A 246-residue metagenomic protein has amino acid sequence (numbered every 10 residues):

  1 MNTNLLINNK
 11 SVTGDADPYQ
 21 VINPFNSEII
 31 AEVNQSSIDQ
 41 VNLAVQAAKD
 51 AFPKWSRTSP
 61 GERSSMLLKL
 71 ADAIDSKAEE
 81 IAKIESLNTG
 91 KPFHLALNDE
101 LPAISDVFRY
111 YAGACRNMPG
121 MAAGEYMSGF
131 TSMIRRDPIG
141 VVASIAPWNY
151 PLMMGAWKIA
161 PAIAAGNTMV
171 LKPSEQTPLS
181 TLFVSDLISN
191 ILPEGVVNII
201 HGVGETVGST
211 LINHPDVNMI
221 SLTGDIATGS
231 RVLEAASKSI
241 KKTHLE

Functional and structural regions predicted by a protein language model:
M1-E32, S65, K69, G120-I145 (+1 more regions): Terminal low-complexity tails and localization/encapsulation signals of metabolic enzymes
N4, I22, D39, L43 (+7 more regions): An amphipathic alpha-helix/helix-turn recognition signal
L5-I7, Q20-N23, I29-L43, L192-V196 (+2 more regions): Histidine- and aromatic-rich ligand-binding microenvironments
D15, I84, T210: Residues that scaffold the ATP/ADP-binding catalytic core of kinase and kinase-like folds
N23, H94-A103, I188-G195: Short, charged helix-to-loop "capping" segments that act as catalytic/coupling loops
E28-M118: Glycine-rich loop-to-alpha-helix module at the N-terminal edge of alpha/beta enzyme cores
G120-E246: Rossmann-like NAD(P) dinucleotide-binding subdomain of oxidoreductase/dehydrogenase enzymes
